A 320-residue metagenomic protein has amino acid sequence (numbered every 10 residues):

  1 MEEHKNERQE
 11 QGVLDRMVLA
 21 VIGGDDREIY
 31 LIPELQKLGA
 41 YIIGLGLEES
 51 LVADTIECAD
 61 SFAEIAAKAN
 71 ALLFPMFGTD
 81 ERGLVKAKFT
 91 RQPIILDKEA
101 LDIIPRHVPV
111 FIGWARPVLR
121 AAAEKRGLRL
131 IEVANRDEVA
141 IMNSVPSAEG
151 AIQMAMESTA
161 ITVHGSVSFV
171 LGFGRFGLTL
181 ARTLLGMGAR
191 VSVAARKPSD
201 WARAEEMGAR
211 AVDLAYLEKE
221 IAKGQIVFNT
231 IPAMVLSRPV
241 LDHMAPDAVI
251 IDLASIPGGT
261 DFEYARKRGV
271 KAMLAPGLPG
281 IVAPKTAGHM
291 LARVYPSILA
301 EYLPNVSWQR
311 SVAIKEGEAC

Functional and structural regions predicted by a protein language model:
E2-R16, A71-G165, V294, E301: Glycine/serine-rich phosphate-binding loop and adjoining beta1-alpha1 elements at the start of nucleotide-handling
L19-I29, L35, H164-L184: Glycine-rich adenosine-cofactor-binding loop
D25, E48, R116, R196-K197 (+1 more regions): Residues in the short beta-alpha loop(s) of Rossmann-like NAD(P)-binding domains
L38-D54, M187-M207: NAD(P)-binding Rossmann-fold cofactor-contacting core
E57-E64, A211-Y216: Short acidic-hydrophobic, aromatic-tinged amphipathic segments that line or gate anion-handling sites
F77, E81, I95-I103, E206-G280: Rossmann-like adenosine-cofactor binding region
G113-I131, A254-A300: Rossmann-fold NAD(P)-binding glycine/threonine-rich loop
T286, R293-C320: NAD(P)-dependent dehydrogenase/reductase Rossmann-like domain
